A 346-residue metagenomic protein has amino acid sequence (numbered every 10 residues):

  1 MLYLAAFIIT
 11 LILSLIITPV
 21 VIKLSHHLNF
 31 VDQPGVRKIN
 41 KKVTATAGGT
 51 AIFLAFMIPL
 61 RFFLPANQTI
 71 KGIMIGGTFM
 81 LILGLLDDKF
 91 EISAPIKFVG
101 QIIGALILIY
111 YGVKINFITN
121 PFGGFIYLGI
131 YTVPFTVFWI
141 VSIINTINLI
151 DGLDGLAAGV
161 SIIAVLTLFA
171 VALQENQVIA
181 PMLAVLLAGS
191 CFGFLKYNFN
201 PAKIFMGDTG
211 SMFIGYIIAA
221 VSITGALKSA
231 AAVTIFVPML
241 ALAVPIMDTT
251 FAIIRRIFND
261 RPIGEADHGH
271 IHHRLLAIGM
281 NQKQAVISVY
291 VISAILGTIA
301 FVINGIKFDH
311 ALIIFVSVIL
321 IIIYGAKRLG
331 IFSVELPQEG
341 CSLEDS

Functional and structural regions predicted by a protein language model:
M1-T249: "…together with the soluble PPM/PP2C metallo-phosphatase catalytic core" -> "…together with the soluble PPM/PP2C
P19-A45, F251-K283, C341-D345: Cytosolic, membrane-interface loops and tails of multi-pass inner-membrane proteins
V20-L24, F199, G325-G340: Membrane-interface capping segments at transmembrane-helix boundaries
S93, D151, M280-N281, F308: A helix-boundary/kink motif common to multi-pass secondary transporters, especially Major Facilitator Superfamily
L227-A231, I313, S317-V334: N-terminal hydrophobic signal/anchor transmembrane helix of membrane proteins
A277-I295, I299, I303-N304: Alpha-helical transmembrane segments of integral membrane proteins, especially multi-pass inner/plasma-membrane
T298-V316: Extracellular/periplasmic helix-loop-helix junctions in multi-pass membrane proteins
